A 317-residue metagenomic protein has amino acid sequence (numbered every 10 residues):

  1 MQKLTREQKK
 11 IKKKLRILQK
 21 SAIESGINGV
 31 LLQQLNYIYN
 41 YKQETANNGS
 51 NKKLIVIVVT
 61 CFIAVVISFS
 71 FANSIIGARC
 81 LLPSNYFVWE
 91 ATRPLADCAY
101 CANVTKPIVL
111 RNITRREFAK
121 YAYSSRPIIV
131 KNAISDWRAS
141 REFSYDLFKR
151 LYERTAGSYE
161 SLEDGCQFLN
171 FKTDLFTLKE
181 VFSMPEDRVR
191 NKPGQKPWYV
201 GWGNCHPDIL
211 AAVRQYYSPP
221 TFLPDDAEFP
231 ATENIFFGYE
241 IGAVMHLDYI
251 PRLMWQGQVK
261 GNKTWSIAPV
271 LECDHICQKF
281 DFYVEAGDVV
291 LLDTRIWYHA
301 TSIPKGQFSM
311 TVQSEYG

Functional and structural regions predicted by a protein language model:
Q2-L291, I296-G317: N-terminal accessory scaffold of Fe(II)-dependent oxygenases
